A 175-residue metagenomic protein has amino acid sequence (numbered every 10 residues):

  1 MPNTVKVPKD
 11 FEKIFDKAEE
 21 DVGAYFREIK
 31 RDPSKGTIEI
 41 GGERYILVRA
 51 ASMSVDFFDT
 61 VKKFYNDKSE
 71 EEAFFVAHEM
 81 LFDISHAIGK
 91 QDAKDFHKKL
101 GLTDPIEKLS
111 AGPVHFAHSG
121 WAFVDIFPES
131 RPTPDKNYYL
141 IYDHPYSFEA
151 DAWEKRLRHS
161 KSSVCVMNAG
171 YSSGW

Functional and structural regions predicted by a protein language model:
M1-M167: N-terminal accessory segment detector
C165-W175: Conserved short secondary-structure elements within globular domains
